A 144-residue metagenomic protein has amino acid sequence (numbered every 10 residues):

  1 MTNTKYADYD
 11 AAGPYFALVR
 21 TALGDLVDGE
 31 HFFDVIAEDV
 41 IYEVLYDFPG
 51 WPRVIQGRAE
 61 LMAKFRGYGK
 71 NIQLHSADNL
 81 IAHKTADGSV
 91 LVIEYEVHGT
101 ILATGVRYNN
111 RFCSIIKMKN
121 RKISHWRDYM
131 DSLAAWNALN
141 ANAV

Functional and structural regions predicted by a protein language model:
M1-V35, A143-V144: Short, low-complexity N-terminal intrinsically disordered segments enriched in polar/charged residues
T2-A7, R66-V144: A beta-strand edge to alpha-helix "cap/lid" segment located at domain peripheries
T4, A17, Y46-G50, I101: Residue-level detector of alpha-helix boundaries and kinks
Y9, E30-S89: A solvent-exposed, acidic/Ser-Thr-rich amphipathic alpha-helical stretch
Y15-L26, P49-V54, G69-Q73, E94-E96: Short, mixed-charge, low-aromatic patches
V19, V40, L61, L91-I93 (+1 more regions): Hydrophobic aliphatic residue packing
V19-L23, I36, Y42, I55-Q56 (+4 more regions): Broad hydrophobic/π-residue packing in well-ordered secondary structure
